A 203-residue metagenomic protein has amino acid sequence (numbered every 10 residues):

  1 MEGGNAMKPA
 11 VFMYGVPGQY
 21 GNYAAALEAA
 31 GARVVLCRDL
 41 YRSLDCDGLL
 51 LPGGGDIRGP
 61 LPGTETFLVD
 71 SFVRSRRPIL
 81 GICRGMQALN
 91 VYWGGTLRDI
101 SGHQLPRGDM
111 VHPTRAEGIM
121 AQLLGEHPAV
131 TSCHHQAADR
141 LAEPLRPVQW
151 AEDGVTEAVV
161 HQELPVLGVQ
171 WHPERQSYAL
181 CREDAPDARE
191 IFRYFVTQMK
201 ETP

Functional and structural regions predicted by a protein language model:
M1-R84, V91-R98, G102-L123, H127-A129 (+5 more regions): N-terminal beta1-alpha1 cap of cysteine-dependent amidohydrolase-like domains
L167-W171: Active-site-proximal beta-strand elements of phosphoester/diester hydrolases
